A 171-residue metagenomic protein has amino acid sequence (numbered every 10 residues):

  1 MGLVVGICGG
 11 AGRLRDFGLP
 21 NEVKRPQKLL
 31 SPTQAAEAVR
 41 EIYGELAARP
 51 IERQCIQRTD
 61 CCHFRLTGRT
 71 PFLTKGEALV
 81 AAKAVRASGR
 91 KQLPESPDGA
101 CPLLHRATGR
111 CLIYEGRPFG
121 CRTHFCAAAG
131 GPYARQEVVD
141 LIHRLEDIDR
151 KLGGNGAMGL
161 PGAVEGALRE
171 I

Functional and structural regions predicted by a protein language model:
V4-I171: Short loop/turn segments that flank or connect secondary-structure elements
